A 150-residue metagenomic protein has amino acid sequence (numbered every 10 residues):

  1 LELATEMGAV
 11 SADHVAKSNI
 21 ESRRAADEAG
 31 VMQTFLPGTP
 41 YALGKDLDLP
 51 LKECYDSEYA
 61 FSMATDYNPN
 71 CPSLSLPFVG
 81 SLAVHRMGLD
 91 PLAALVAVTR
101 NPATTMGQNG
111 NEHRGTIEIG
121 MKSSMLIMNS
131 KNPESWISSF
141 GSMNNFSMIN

Functional and structural regions predicted by a protein language model:
L1-N111, M128: Active-site-adjacent C-terminal substructures of enzyme catalytic domains
H113-I117: Short, surface-exposed secondary-structure edge patches
I119-N150: C-terminal cap of metal-dependent C-N hydrolases
